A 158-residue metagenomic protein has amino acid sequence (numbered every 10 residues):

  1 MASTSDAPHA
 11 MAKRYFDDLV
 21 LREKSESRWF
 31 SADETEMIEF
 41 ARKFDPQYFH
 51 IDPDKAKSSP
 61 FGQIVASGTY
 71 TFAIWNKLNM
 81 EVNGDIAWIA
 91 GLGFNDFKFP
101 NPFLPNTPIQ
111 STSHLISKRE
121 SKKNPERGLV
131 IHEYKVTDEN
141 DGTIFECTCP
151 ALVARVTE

Functional and structural regions predicted by a protein language model:
A2-G93, E158: Hot-dog-fold acyl-thioester-processing enzymes
A2-L21, F99-P108, T112-E158: HotDog/MaoC-like acyl-thioester-processing domains
